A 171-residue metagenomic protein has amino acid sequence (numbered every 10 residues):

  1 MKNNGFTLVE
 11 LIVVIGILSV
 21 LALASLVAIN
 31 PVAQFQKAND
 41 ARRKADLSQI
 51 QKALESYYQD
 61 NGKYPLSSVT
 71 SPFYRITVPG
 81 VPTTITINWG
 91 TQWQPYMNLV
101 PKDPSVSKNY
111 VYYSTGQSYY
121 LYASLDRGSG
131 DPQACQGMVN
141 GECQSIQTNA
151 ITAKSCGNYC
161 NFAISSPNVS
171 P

Functional and structural regions predicted by a protein language model:
K2-I29: N-terminal single-pass transmembrane signal-anchor helix
L11, D40, S114: Active-site-adjacent beta-strand anchor residues
V13, N30, N39, T91-Q92 (+1 more regions): Alpha-helix boundary recognition
L26-S48: Aliphatic-rich helix starts adjacent to a transmembrane/signal segment
E55-R127: Extracellular/periplasmic head regions of type IV pilus-like filament subunits
Q117-P171: Short, surface-exposed interaction loops/tails
